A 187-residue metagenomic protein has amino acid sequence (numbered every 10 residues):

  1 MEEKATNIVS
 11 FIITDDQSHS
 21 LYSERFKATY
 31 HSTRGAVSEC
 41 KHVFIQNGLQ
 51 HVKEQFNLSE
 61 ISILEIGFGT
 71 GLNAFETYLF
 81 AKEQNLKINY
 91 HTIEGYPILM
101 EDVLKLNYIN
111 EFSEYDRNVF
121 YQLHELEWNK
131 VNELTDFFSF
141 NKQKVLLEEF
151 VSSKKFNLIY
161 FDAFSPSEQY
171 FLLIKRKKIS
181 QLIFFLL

Functional and structural regions predicted by a protein language model:
M1-I61, Y78-Y108: Rossmann-like AdoMet
L64-I66: Conserved beta-strand/loop positions that form the S-adenosyl-L-methionine
T70: Conserved SAM/SAH-binding loop
L86-I88, F184-L187: A short helix->loop->beta-strand "cap" motif at the edges of active sites that frequently abuts
D102-S153: S-adenosyl-L-methionine
F156-L172: A short SAM/SAH-binding and catalytic strip from SAM-dependent methyltransferases
F171-L186: A short glycine-rich, Lys/Arg-flanked "PGG" loop and its adjoining helix->strand segment in the class I
